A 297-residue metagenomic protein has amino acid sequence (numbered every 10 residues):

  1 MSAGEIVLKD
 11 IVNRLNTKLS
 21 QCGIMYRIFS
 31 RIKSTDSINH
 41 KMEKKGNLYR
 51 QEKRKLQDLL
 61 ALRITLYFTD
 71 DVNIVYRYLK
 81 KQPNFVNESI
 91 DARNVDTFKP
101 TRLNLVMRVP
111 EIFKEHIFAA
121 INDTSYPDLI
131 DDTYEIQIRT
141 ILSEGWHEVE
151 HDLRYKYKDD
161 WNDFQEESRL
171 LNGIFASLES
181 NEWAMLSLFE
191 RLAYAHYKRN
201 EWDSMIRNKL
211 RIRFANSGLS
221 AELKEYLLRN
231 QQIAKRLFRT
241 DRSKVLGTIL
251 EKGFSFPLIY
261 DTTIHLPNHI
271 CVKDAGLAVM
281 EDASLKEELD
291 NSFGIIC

Functional and structural regions predicted by a protein language model:
M1-E43, L56-L60, T65: Intrinsically disordered, low-complexity polar/charged tails and linkers
M1-I11, K45-E52, D70-P83: Short N-terminal helix-initiation segments at or just after the protein's N-terminus
M1-K9, K18, I130-K286, G294-I295: An acidic, glycine-/histidine-flanked metal-binding catalytic module
R27-Q51, S89-T97, T101-V109, F293-I295: N-terminal strand-loop-strand beta-hairpin
Y49-Q57, S125-P127: Short, flexible, solvent-exposed loop/turn segments with mixed acidic/basic and small polar residues
T65-L186: Long beta-strand-rich cores associated with HINT superfamily self-processing modules
